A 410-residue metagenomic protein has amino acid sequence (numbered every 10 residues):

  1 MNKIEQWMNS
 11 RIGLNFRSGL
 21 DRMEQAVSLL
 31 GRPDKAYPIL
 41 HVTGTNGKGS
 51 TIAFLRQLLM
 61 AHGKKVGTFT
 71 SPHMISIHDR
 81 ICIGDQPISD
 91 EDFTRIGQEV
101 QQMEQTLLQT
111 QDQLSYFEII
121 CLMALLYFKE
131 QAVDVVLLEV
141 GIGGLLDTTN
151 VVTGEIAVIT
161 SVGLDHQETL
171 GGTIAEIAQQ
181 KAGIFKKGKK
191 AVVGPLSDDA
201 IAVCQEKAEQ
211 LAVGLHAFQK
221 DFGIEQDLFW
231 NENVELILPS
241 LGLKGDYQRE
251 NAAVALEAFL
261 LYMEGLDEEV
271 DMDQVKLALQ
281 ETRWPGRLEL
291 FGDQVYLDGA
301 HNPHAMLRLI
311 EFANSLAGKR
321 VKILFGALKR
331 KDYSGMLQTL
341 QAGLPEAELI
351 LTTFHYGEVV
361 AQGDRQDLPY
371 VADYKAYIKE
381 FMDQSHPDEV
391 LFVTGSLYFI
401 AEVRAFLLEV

Functional and structural regions predicted by a protein language model:
M1-G44, T51-K64, F69, Q105-Q111: Short functional linear segments
V27, R32-K35, A61-V152: ATP-dependent carboxylate-amine ligase catalytic core
L55, L145-E155, R404-L407: Short Gly/Thr/Asp-enriched flexible loops that form oxyanion-binding sites at enzyme active sites
L107-T110, Q131-V135, E139, G154-P239 (+1 more regions): Acidic, Mg2+-coordinating active-site environments of NTP-dependent enzymes
A132-D134, G318, H386-E389: Short, high-confidence coil segments that cap the C-terminus of an alpha-helix and link into the following beta-strand
V135-L138, D147-V158, V162-H166, E176 (+1 more regions): Nucleotide phosphate-binding/pyrophosphate-handling subdomain across enzymes that bind or process nucleotide phosphates
S197-K207, A212-H216, E225-Q226, D332-F392: C-terminal helical cap/extension that packs against the catalytic core of soluble nucleotide-cofactor enzymes
S396: Active-site-proximal loop/hinge segments that shape catalytic or ion-binding/gating pockets
